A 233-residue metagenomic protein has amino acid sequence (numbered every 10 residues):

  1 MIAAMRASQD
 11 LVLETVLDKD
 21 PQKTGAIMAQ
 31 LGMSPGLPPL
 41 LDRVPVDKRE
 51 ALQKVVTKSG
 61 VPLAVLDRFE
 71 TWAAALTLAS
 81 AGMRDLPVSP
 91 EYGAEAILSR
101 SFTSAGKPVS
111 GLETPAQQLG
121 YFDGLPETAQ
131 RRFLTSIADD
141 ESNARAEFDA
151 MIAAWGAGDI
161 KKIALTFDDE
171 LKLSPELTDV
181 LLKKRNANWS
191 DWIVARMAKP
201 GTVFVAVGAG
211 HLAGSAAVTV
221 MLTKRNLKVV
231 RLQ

Functional and structural regions predicted by a protein language model:
M1-L181: Structured, acidic catalytic/metal-binding patches in enzyme active sites
P175-Q233: A cross-kingdom marker for long, charged
